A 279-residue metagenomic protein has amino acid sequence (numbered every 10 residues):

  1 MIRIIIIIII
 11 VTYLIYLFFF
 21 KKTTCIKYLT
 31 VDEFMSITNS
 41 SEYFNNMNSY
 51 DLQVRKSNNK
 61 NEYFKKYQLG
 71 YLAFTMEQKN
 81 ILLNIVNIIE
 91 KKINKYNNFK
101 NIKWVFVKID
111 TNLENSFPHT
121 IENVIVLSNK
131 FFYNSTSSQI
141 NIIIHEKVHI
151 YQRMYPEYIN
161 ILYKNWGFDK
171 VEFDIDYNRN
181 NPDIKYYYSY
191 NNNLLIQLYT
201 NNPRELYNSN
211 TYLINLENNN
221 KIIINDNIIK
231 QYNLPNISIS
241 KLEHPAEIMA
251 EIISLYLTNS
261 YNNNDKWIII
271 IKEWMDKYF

Functional and structural regions predicted by a protein language model:
M1-F20: Single-pass alpha-helical membrane anchors
K22-K79: N-terminal mature-domain "stem" immediately C-terminal to a signal peptide or N-terminal signal-anchor/transmembrane
E62-V124: Auxiliary, metal-adjacent structural segments of Zn-dependent hydrolase domains
M76-N84, N134-S138, I142, S240-H244 (+1 more regions): Soluble non-cytosolic domains of exported or imported proteins
W104-V107, S138, W274: Preference for well-ordered, secondary-structure-rich cores of eukaryotic proteins
I109-I144, R153: Active-site scaffold of zinc-dependent metalloenzymes
K147-K164: Catalytic Zn2+-binding segment of zinc metalloproteases
K164-F279: Metalloprotease/metallohydrolase-associated module, dominated by Zn2+-dependent proteases
